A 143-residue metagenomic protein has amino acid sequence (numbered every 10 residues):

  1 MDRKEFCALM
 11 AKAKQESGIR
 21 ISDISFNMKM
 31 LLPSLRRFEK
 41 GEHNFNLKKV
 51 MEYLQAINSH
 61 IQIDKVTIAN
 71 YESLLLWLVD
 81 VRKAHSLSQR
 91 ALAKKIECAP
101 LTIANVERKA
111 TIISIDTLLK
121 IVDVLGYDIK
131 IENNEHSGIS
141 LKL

Functional and structural regions predicted by a protein language model:
A8-N27, L76-A91: Short basic helix-loop element that most often maps to the first helix and adjoining turn of HTH DNA-binding modules
K29-H43, E97-T111: Recognition helix of helix-turn-helix/homeodomain-like DNA-binding domains that insert into the DNA major groove
N46-I63, D116-I131: DNA major-groove recognition helix of helix-turn-helix/homeodomain DNA-binding modules
D64-S86, R90-K94, E132-L143: Short, charged recognition helix plus adjacent turn of helix-turn-helix-like nucleic-acid-binding domains
T102-L143: Mid-protein regulatory/catalytic core that forms ligand/cofactor-binding pockets and protein-protein interaction
